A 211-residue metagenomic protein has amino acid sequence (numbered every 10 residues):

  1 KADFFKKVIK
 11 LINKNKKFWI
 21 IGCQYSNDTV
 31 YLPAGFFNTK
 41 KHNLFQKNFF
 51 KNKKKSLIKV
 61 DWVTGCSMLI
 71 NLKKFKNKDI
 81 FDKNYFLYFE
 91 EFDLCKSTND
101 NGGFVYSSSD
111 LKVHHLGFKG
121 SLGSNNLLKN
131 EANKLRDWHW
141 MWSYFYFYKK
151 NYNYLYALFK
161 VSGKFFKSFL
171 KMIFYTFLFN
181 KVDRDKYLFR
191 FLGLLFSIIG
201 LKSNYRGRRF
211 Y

Functional and structural regions predicted by a protein language model:
K1-D79, F92: Acidic/His-rich active-site region of diverse nucleotide-sugar glycosyltransferases
D3-L11, D93-S97, W142-Y146, S168 (+3 more regions): Alpha-helical elements of Rossmann-like donor-binding domains used by nucleotide-donor carbohydrate transfer enzymes
K7-K10, K73, N77, S97 (+3 more regions): Residue-level signal for well-ordered alpha-helical scaffold segments within enzymatic catalytic domains
I21, P33, Y156-K160, D185-K186 (+1 more regions): Short, hydrophobic secondary-structure boundary micro-motifs
K59-T64, M68, N84-Y88, N133 (+4 more regions): Aromatic-acidic/polar surface patches that form glycan- and anion
D61-S67, K76-S107, L111-H114: Donor nucleotide-sugar recognition loop
D100, F104-D185: Active-site-adjacent helix/loop segment of glycosyltransferases that harbors family-specific signature motifs
V182-Y211: Membrane-interface aromatic/basic loop that binds lipid-linked glycans or pyrophosphate carriers, typified by
